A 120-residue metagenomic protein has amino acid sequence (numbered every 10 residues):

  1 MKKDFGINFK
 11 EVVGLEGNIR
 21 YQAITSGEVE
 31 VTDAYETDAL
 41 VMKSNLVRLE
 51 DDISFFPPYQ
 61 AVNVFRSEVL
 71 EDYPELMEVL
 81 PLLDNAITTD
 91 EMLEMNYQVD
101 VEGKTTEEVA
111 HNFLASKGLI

Functional and structural regions predicted by a protein language model:
M1-F9, V13, F113-A115: Ligand-binding cleft/hinge of the Venus flytrap
K10-Q22: Short helix-initiation/N-cap motifs at beta->coil->alpha
S26-V29, L40-I53: Ligand-binding "clamshell"
V29-Y35: Paired acidic/hydrophobic, glycine-rich loop segments that form the ligand-binding mouth/hinge of periplasmic-binding
Y35-T37, S67: Short secondary-structure boundary segments
D51-A61: Short Pro/Gly-enriched coil loops immediately N-terminal to beta-strands
Y59-P74: A bilobed periplasmic-binding-protein/Venus flytrap-type ligand-binding module shared by bacterial periplasmic
D72-I120: Ligand-binding clefts/hinges and TM-proximal coupling segments of bilobed small-molecule sensing domains
